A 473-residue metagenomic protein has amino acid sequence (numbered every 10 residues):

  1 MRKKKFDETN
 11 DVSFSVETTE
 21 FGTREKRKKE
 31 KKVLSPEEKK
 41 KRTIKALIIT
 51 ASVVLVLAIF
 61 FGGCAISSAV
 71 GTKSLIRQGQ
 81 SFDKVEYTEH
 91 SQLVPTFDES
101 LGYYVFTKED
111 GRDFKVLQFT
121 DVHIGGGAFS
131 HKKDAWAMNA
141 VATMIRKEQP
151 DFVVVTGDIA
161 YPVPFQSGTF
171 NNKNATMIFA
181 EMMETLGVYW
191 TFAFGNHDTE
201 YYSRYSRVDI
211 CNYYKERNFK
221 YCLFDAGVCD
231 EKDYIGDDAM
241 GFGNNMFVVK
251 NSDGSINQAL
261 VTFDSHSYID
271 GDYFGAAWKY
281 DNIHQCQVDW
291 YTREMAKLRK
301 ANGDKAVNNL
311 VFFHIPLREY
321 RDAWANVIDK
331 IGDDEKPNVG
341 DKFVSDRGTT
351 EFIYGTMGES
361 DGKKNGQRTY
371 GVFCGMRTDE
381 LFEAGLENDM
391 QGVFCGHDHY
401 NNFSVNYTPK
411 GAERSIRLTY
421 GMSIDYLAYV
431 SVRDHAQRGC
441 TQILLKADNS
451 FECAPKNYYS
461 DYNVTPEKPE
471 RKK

Functional and structural regions predicted by a protein language model:
M1-S81, V141, G241: Gram-positive cell-envelope targeting signals
A65-K84, E89-P95, M246-K250, G254 (+5 more regions): Binuclear metal-dependent phosphoesterase catalytic core
A69-K173, I178: N-terminal active-site segment of His-dependent metallophosphoesterases
L75-F106, N174-G303, C440-L444: Extended active-site neighborhood of metal-dependent phosphoesterases/phosphodiesterases
F114-G126, N257-S267, G271, F312 (+1 more regions): Active-site-proximal beta-strand elements of phosphoester/diester hydrolases
G125-G126, Y161-P164, F192-R204, Y268-G271 (+4 more regions): Active-site environment of divalent metal-dependent phosphoester hydrolases
F129-K133, G157-E181, D198-F219, A323 (+1 more regions): Metal-dependent catalytic neighborhoods of phosphoester/phosphodiester hydrolases
Q149, A259-T262, A276-N402: His/acidic metal-ligating clusters that form di-metal
